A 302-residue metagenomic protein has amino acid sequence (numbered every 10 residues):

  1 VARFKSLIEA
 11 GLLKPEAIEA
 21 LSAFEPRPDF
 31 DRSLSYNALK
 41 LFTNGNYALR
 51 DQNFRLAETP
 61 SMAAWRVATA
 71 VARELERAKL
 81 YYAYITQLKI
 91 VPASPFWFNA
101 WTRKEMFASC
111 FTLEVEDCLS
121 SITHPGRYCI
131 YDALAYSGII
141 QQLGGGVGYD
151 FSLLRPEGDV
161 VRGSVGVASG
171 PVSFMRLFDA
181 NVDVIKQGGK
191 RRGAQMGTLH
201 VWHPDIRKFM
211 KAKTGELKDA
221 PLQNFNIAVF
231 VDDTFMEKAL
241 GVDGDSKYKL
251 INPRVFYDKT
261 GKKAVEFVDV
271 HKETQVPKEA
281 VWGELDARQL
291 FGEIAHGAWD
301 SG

Functional and structural regions predicted by a protein language model:
V1-S301: Extended catalytic cores of very large enzyme megasubunits
